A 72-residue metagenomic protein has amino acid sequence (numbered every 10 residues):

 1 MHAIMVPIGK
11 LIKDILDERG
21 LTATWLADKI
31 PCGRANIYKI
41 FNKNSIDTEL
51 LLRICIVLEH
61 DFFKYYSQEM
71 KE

Functional and structural regions predicted by a protein language model:
M1-T22: A short, Lys/Arg-rich alpha-helix, primarily the initiator
I15, K29, I40, Q68: Residues in the recognition helix of alpha-helical DNA-binding motifs
E18, K29, V57: Residues within the alpha-helical elements of helix-turn-helix
W25-A27: Short alpha-helical "recognition helix" segments of helix-turn-helix
P31-I46: Recognition helix of helix-turn-helix/homeodomain-like DNA-binding domains that insert into the DNA major groove
E49-Y65: DNA major-groove recognition helix of helix-turn-helix/homeodomain DNA-binding modules
Y66-E72: Short amphipathic recognition helices of helix-turn-helix/homeodomain-type DNA-binding modules
